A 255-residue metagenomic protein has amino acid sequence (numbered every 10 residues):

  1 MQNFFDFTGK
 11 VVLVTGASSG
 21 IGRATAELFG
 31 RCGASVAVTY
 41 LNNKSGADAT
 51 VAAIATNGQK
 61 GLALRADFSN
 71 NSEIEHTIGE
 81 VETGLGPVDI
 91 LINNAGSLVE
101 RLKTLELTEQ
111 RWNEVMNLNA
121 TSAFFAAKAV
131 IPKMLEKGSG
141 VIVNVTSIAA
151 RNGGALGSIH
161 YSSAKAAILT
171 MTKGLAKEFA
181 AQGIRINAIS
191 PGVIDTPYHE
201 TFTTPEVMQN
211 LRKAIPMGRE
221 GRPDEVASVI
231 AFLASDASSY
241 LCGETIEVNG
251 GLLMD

Functional and structural regions predicted by a protein language model:
S18-S19: Conserved glycine-rich cofactor-binding loop
L102-T104, T108-N113, H199, L211: Substrate-binding pocket helix/loop in short-chain dehydrogenase/reductase
A127, A164, T172: Active-site helix of classical SDR
P132, K177-E178, S239: Alpha-helical segment proximal to the catalytic Tyr-Lys
S147: Residue(s) in the substrate-gating loop at a strand-loop-helix junction that position the organic substrate next
A180, R185, L241-G243, N249: Short, small/polar-rich loop/turn modules that mediate ligand/substrate recognition or access, typified
I215-V226, A237: A conserved structural motif in NAD(P)-dependent oxidoreductases
